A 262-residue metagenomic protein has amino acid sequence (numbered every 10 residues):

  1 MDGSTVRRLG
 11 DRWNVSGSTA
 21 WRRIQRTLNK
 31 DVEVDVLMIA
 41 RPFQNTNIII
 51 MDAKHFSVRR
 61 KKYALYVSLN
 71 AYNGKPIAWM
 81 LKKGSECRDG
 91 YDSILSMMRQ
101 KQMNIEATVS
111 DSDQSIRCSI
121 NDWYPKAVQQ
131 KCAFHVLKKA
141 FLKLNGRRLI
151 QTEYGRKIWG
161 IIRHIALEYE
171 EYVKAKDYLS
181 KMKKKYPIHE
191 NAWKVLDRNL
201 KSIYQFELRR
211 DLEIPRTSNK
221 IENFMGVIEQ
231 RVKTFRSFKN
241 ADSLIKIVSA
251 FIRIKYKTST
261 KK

Functional and structural regions predicted by a protein language model:
G10: The alpha-helix within a helix-turn-helix
V15-V109, Q114, C118, N199 (+1 more regions): RNase H-like nuclease fold core
R99-Q100, N104-V109, I116-K239, I247 (+1 more regions): Extended amphipathic alpha-helical interaction segments
